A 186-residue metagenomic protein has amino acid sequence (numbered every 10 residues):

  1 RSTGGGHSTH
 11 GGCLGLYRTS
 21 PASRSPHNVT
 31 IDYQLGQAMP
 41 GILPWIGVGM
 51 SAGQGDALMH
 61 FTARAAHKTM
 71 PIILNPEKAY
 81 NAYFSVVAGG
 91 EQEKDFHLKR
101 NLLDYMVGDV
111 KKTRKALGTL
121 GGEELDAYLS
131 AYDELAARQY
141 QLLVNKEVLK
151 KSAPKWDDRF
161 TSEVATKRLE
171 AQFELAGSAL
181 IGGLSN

Functional and structural regions predicted by a protein language model:
R1-N186: Ligand-binding pockets and gating/stacking loops
